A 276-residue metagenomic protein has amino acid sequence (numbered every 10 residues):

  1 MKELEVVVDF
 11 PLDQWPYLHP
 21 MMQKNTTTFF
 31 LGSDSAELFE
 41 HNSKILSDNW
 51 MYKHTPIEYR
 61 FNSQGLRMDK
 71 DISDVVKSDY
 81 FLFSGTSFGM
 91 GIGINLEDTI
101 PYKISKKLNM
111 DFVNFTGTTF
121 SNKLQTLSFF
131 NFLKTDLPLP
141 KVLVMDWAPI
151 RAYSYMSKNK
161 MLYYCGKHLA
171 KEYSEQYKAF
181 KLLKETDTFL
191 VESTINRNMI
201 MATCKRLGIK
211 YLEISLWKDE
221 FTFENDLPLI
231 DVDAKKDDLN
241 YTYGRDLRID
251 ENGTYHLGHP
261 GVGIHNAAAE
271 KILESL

Functional and structural regions predicted by a protein language model:
M1-L82, D146-A148, Y153-T186, S193 (+5 more regions): N-terminal secretory targeting modules
E58-F132, A267: Serine-esterase "nucleophile elbow" of acetyl-processing enzymes
S87-I92, G117-T118, Y177-T194, T254-H259: Surface-exposed cleft-lining segments at the edges of enzyme active sites
M110-F112, K141, I209-I214: Hydrophobic anchor at the start of a short beta-strand that flanks the dinucleotide cofactor-binding loop
T126-F130, D187-I200: Well-ordered, non-membrane alpha-helical segments in soluble/globular domains
K134-L139: Glycine-rich phosphate-binding loop signature in dinucleotide/nucleotide-binding domains
R245-L276: Histidine-centered active-site loop/cap adjacent to the catalytic His in serine esterases/O-acetyl transfer systems
